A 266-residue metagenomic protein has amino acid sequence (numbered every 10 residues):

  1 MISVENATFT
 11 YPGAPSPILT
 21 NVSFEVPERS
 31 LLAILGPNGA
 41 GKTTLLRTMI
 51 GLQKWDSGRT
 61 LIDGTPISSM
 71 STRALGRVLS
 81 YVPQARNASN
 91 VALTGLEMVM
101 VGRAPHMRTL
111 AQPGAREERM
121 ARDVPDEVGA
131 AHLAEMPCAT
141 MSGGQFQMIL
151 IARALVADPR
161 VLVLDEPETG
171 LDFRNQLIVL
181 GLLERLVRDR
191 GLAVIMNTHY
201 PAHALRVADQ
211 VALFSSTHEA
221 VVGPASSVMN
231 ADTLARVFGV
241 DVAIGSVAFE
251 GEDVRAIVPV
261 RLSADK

Functional and structural regions predicted by a protein language model:
M1-V4, T8-N21, E28, A33 (+3 more regions): A short, flexible loop at the N-terminus of ABC-type nucleotide-binding domains that lies
I50: Helix-to-loop junction immediately C-terminal to a conserved catalytic motif
G58-P66: Conserved ABC transporter NBD signature motif
P137-M141, Q145: Conserved ABC ATPase signature
D158: Conserved catalytic motifs of ABC-family nucleotide-binding domains
L162-E166: Catalytic Walker B motif of ABC-type/P-loop ATPase nucleotide-binding domains
F238-K266: ABC ATPase nucleotide-binding domains
